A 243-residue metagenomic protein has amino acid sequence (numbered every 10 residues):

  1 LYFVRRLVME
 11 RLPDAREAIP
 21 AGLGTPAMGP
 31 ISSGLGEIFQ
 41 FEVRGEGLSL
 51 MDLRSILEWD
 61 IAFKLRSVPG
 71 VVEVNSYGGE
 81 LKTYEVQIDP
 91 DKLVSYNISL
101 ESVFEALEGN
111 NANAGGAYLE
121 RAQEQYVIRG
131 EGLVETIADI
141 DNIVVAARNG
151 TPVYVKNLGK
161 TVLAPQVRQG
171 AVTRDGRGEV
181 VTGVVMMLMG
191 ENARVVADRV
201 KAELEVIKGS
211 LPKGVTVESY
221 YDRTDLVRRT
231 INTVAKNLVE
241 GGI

Functional and structural regions predicted by a protein language model:
L1-G242: Membrane-proximal extracytoplasmic
